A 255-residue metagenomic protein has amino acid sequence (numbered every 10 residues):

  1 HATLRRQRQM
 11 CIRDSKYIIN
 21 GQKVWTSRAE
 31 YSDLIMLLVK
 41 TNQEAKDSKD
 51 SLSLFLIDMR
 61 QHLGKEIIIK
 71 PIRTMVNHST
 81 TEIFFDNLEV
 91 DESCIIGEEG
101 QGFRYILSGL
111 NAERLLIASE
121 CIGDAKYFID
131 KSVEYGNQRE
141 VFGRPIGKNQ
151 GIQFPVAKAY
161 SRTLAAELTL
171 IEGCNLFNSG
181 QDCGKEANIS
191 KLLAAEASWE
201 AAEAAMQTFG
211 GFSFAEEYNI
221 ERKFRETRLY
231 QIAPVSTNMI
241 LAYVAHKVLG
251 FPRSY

Functional and structural regions predicted by a protein language model:
H1-I12: Single conserved hydrophobic/aromatic residue that forms the stacking wall/gate of nucleotide- or nucleobase-binding
R5-R6, E30-S32, D50, H78-T80 (+1 more regions): Short, solvent-exposed loop/turn segments at the edges of secondary structure
R13-Y17, E82-N87, Q101, S108-Y255: Alpha-helical interface subdomain recognition
K16, N20-E66: A short core secondary-structure module
N20, P71, S119: Thr-Gly-centered strand-to-loop micro-motif
Q61-E89: Flexible, small-/acidic-enriched active-site or ligand-binding loops
C94-E99: Cytochrome P450 core scaffold surrounding the K-helix E-X-X-R motif and the conserved "meander" helix-loop region
